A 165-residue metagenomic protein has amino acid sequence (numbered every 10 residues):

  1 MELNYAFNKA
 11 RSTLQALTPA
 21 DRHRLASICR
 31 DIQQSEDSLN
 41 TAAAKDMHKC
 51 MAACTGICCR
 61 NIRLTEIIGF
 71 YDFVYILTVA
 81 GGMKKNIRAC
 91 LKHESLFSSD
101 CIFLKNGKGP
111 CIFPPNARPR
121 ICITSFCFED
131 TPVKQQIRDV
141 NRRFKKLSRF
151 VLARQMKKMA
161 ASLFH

Functional and structural regions predicted by a protein language model:
M1-H165: Hydrophobic scaffolds flanking metal-cofactor catalytic centers in soluble metalloenzymes
